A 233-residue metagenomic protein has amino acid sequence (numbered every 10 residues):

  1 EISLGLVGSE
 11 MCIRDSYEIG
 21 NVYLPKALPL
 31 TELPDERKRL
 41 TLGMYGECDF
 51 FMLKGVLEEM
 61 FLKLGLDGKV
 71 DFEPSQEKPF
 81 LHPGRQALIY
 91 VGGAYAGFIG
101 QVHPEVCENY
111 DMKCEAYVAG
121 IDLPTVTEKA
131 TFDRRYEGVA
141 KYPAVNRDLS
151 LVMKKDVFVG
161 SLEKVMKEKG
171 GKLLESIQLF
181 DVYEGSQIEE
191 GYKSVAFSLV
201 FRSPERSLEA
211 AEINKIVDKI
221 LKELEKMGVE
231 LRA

Functional and structural regions predicted by a protein language model:
E1-I13: Short, small-residue-biased leader/transition segments that mark boundaries at the very start of proteins
R14-G20, K26-L30, D35-T41, E47-A233: A carboxyl-terminal module marker
